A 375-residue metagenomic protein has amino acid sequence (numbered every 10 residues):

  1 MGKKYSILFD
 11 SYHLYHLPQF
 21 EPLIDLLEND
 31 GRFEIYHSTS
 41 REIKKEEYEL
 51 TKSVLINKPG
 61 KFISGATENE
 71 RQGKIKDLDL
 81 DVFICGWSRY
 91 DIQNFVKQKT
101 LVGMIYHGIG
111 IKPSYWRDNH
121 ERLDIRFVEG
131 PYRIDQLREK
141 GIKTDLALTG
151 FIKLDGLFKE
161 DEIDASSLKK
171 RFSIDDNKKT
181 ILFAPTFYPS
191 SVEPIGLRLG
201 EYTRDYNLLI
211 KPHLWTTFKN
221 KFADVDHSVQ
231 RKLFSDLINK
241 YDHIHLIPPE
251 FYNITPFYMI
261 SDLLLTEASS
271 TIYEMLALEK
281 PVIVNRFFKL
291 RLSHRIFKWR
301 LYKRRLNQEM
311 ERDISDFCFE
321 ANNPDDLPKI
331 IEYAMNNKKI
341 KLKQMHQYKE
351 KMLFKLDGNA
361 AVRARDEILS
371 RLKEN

Functional and structural regions predicted by a protein language model:
Y5-E160: Active-site and donor-binding regions of nucleotide-sugar-utilizing enzymes
H16-L26, E34-Y36, L154-S235, L356: Conserved catalytic-core segment of nucleotide-activated headgroup transferases in glycan assembly
S40-Y48, T216-V229, L292-R300: Short, flexible/disordered intra-domain loops and linkers
K61-E68, H245-P249, D316-D326: Short acidic-hydrophobic, aromatic-tinged amphipathic segments that line or gate anion-handling sites
A66-R71, V225-Y273, A277: Donor nucleotide-activated moiety binding/catalytic core segment of transferases that use nucleotide-activated donors
F83-C85, Q98-M104, P249-K298: A donor-sugar binding/catalytic signature common to diverse glycosyltransferases and related nucleotide-sugar
S270-M352: Catalytic binding pocket for nucleotide-activated donors in carbohydrate/polymer assembly enzymes
D357-N375: C-terminal alpha-helical cap of glycosyltransferases
